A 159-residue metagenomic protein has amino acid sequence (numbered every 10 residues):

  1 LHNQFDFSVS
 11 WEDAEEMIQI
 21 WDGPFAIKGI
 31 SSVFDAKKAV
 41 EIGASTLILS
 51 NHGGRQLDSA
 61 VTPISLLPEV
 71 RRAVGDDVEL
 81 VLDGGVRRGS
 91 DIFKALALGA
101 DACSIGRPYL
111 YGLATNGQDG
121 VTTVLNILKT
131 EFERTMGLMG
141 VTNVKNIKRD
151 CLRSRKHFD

Functional and structural regions predicted by a protein language model:
L1-L82, S90-Y111: Alpha/beta enzyme core
S65-D159: Alpha/beta catalytic cores of nucleotide-metabolism and tRNA/nucleoside-modifying enzymes
